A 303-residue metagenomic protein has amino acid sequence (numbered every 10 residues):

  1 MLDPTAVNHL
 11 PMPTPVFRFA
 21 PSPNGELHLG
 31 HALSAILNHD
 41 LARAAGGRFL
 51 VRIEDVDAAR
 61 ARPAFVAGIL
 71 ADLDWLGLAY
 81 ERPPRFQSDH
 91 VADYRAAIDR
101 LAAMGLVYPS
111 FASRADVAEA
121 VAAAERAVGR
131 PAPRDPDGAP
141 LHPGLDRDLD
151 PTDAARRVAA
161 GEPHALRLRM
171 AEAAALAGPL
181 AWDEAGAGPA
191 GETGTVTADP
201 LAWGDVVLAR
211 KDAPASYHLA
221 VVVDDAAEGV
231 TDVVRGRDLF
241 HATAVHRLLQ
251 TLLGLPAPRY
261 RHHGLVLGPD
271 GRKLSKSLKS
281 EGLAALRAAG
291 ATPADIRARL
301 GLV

Functional and structural regions predicted by a protein language model:
M1-E26, A44, F49, D153-A159 (+3 more regions): Non-catalytic terminal extensions that flank enzyme cores
P4-P131, R237-D238, A242-L255: N-terminal Rossmann-like or analogous alpha/beta NTP/dinucleotide-binding catalytic cores that position adenine
F49-I53, E81, D199, A226 (+1 more regions): General secondary-structure edge motif
E81-P83, A257-Y260, A294-I296: Short, surface-exposed acidic
D116-L274, G282-R287: Active-site cores that bind ATP or allylic diphosphates and position pyrophosphate for catalysis
